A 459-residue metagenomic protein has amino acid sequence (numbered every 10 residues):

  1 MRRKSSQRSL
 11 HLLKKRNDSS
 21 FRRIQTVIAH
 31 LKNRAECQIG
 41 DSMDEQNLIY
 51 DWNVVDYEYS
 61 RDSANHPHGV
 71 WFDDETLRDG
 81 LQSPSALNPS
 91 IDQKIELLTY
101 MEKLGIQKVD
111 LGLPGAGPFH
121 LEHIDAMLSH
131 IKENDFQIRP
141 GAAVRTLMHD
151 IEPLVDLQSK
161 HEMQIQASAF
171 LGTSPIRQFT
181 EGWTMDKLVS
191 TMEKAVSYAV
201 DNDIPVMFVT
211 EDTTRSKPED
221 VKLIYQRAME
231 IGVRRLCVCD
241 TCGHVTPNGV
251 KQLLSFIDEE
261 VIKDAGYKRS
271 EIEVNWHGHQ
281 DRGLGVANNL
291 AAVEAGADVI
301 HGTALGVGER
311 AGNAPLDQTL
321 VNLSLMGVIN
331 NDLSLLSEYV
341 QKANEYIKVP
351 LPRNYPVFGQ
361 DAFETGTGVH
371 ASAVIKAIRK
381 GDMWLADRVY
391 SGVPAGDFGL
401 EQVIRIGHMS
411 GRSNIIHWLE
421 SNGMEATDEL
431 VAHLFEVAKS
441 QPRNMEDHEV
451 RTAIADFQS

Functional and structural regions predicted by a protein language model:
I39-M148, I406, S410, S421: N-terminal capping/small domains of soluble enzymes
D41-R78, I329-S459: A mid-to-C-terminal "edge-of-domain" accessory segment
F72-E75, V109-L111, F136-V144, I165-A169 (+4 more regions): Hydrophobic faces of well-ordered beta-strands that scaffold small-molecule active sites in alpha/beta enzyme cores
D79, S83-P84, G115-P118, S174-R177 (+4 more regions): Short, small-residue-enriched loops and turns at beta-alpha junctions that line or gate enzyme active sites
I91-L104, H130, M148-V206, E211-A265 (+3 more regions): Alpha/beta enzyme core
V245-R379: Catalytic alpha/beta core domains of metabolic enzymes, predominantly
